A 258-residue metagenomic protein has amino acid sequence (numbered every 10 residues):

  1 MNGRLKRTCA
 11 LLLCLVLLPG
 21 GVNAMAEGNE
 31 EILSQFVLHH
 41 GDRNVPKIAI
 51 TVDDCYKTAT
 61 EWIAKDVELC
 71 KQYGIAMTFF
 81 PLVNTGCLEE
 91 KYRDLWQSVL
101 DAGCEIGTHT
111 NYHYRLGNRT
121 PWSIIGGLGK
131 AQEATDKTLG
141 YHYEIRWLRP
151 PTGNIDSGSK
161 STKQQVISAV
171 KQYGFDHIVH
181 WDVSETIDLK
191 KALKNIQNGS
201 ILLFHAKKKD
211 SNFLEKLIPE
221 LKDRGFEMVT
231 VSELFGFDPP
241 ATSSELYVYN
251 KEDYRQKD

Functional and structural regions predicted by a protein language model:
M1-C9: Bacterial N-terminal signal peptides that target proteins for export
L11-G20: Bacterial N-terminal signal peptides
P19-E31: Sec-dependent signal peptide cleavage junction
G28-R119, S123, K130, A134 (+1 more regions): Active-site beta->alpha N-cap acidic-glycine motif
E30-R43, K71-G74, T85-C87, K209-D258: C-terminal domain-boundary segment and adjacent tail
E68, C87, K91, N111-K222 (+3 more regions): Catalytic domains of cell-wall/extracellular-matrix polysaccharide-remodeling enzymes, centered on de-N-acetylation
M77, I106, H177-I178, M228: Hydrophobic beta-strand scaffold residues
V99-I106, Y141, Q172-D176, S244-D258: Structural recognition of alpha->loop->beta junctions
